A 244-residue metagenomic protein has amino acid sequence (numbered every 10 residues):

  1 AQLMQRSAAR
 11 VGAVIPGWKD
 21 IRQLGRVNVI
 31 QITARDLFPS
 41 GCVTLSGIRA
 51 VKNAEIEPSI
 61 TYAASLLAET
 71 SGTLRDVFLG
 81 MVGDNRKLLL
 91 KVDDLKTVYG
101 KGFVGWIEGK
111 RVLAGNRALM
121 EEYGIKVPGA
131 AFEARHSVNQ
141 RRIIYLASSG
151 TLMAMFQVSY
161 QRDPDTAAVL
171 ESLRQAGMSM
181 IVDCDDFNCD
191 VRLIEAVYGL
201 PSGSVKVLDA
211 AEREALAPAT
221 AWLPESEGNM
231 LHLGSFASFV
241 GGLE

Functional and structural regions predicted by a protein language model:
A1-T33, A63-L66, D185, R213-E244: Hydrophobic alpha-helical transmembrane segments
W18-T61, W106: Conserved cytosolic catalytic loops of P-type ATPases
D20-Q23, D94-T97, R135-V138: Short loop/turn motifs at secondary-structure junctions and domain boundaries
S40-R49, A114-L119, F156-Y160: Short beta->alpha transition motifs characteristic of CBS
R49-Y99, E121-G124, G129-E133, D185 (+1 more regions): ATP-binding catalytic core of ATPases
I107-G109, S148-E244: Conserved ATP-binding TGD loop and adjacent catalytic N/P-domain core of P-type ATPases
V138-Y145, M178-S179: Helix-loop-beta junctions that constitute the ligand-sensing/allosteric loops of cytosolic regulatory sensor domains
